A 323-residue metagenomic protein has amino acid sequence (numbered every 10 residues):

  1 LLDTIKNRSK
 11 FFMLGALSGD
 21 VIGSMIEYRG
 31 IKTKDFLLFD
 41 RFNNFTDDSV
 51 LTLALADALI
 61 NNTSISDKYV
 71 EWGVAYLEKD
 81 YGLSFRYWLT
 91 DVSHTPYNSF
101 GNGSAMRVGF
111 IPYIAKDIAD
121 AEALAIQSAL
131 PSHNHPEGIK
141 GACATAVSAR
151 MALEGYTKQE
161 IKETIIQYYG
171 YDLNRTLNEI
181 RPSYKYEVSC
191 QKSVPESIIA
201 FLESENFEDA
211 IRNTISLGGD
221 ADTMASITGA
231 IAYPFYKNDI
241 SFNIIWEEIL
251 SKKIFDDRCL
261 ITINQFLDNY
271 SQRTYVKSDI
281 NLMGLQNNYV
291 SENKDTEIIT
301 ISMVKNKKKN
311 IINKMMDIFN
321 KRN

Functional and structural regions predicted by a protein language model:
L1-N323: Structured, active/binding-site neighborhoods that engage oxygen-rich ligands
